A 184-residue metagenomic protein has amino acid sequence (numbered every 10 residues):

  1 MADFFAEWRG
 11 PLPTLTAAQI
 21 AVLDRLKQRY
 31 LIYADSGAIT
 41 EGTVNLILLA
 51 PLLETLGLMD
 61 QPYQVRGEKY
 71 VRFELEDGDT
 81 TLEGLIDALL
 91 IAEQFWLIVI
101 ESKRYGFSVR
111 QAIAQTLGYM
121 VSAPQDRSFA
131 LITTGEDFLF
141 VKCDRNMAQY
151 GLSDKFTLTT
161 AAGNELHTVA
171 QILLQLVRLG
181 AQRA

Functional and structural regions predicted by a protein language model:
M1-R127, D137-A184: A short, conserved, highly charged catalytic patch centered on acidic carboxylates
I132-T134: Short hydrophobic alpha-helical segments used for membrane anchoring or interfacial signaling
